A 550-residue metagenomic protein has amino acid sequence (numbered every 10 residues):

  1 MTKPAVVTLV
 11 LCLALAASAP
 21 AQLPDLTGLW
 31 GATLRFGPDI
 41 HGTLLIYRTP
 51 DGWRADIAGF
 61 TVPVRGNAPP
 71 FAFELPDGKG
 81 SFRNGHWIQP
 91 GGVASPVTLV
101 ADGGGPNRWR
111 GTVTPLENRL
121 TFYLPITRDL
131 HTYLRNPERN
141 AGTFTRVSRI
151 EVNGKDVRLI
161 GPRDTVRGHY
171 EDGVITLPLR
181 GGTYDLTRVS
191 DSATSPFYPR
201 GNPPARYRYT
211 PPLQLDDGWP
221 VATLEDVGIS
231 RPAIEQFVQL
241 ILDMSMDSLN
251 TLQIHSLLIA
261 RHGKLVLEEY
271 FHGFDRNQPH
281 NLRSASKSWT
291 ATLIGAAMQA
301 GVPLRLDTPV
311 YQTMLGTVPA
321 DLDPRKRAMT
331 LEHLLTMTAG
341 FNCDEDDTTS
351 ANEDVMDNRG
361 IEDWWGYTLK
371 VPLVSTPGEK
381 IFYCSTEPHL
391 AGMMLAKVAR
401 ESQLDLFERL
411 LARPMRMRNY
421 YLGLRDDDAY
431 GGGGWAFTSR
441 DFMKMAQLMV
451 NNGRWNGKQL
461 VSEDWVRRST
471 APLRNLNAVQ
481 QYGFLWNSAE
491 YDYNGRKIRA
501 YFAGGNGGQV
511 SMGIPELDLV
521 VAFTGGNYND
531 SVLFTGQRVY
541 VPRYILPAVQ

Functional and structural regions predicted by a protein language model:
V7-A16: Bacterial N-terminal signal peptides
Q22-A32, H41-L45, A94-D275, V302-L304 (+3 more regions): N-terminal leader/targeting segments and the immediately adjacent pre-domain N-terminus
G263, N281-D307, L334, A391-L395 (+1 more regions): Active-site SXXK
A291, E387-M394, G433-W455, Q509-G526: Active-site-proximal alpha-helical segments within enzyme catalytic domains
P309-L315, D321-M415, S439-G453: Active-site-adjacent helix/loop patches that line small-molecule binding or acyl-intermediate pockets
L410-D441: Mid-domain, small-residue-enriched loop/turn segments at the edges of structured enzyme/sensor domains
N419, R467-A522: Active-site Gly/Thr loop motif
A503-Q550: Structured C-terminal helix/loop/strand segments within mature extracytoplasmic catalytic/sensor domains
